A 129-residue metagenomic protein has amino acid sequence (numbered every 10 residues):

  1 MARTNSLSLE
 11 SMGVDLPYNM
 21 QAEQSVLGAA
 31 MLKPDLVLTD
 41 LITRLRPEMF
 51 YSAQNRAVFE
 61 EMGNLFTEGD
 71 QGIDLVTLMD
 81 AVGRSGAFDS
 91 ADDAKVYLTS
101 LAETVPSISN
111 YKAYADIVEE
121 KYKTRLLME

Functional and structural regions predicted by a protein language model:
M1-K123: Noncatalytic partner-interaction/assembly domains of nucleic-acid and motor enzyme complexes, especially the accessory
L126-E129: A short N-terminal interaction module
